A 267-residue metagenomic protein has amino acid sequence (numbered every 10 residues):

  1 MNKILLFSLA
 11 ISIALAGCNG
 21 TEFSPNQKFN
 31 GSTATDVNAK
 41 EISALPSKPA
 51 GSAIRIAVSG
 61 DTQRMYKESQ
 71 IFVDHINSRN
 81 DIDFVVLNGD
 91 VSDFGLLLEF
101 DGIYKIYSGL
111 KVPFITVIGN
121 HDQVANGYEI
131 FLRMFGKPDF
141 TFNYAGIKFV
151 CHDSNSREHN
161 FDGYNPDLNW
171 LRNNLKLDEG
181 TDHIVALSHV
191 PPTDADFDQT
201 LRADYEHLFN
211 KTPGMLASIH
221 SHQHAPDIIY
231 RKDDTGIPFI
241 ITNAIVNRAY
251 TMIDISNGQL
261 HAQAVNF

Functional and structural regions predicted by a protein language model:
N2-L9: Sec-dependent signal peptide recognition, specifically the positively charged N-region followed immediately by
A14-G17: C-terminal motif of bacterial Sec signal peptides marking the signal peptidase cleavage site
N19-G102: N-terminal active-site segment of His-dependent metallophosphoesterases
T33-A34, L97-G180, L201-A217, I228-Q263: Extended active-site neighborhood of metal-dependent phosphoesterases/phosphodiesterases
I56, V85, F149, I184-V185: Hydrophobic beta-strand anchors of alpha/beta hydrolase catalytic cores
D61, G89-D90, G119-N120, H189 (+1 more regions): Active-site glycine-centered loops adjacent to acidic/histidine catalytic or metal-binding residues that shape
R79, L175-A195: Short acidic, glycine-rich surface-loop motifs adjacent to enzyme active sites
A186-P192, L216-P226: Histidine-centered catalytic micro-motifs
